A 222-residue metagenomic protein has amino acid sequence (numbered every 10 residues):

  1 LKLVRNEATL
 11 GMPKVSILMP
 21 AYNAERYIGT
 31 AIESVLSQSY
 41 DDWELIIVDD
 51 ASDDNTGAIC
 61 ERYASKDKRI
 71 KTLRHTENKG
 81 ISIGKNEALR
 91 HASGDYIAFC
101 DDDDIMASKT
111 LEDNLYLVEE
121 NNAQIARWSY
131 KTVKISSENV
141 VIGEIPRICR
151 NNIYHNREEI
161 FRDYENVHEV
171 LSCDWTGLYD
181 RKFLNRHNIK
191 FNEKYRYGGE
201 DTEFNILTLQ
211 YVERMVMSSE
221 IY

Functional and structural regions predicted by a protein language model:
L1-L36: N-proximal low-complexity "stem/linker" segments adjacent to membrane-targeting elements
P13-V15, L36-I47, N55, K68-K71: Short loop->beta transition adjacent to catalytic acidic/histidine clusters or analogous donor-positioning motifs
Y27-G29, D54-Y63, I105, K109: Acidic helix N-cap motif at the loop->helix transition within catalytic regions of sugar-transfer enzymes
I32, G57, E61, I81-R90 (+1 more regions): Short, conserved alpha-helix that lines the donor NDP-sugar binding/gating region of sugar-transfer enzymes
S34, D41, D49-A58, E77 (+1 more regions): A conserved acidic beta->alpha catalytic loop
H75-A92, D102-I105: Glycine-rich, basic loop-to-helix element that forms the pyrophosphate-binding segment of sugar-nucleotide handling
I97: Short aromatic/hydrophobic "clamp" motif used to bind/position activated sugar donors
I105-S219: Donor-binding/catalytic cores of nucleotide-activated saccharide and glycerol-phosphate transferases/polymerases
